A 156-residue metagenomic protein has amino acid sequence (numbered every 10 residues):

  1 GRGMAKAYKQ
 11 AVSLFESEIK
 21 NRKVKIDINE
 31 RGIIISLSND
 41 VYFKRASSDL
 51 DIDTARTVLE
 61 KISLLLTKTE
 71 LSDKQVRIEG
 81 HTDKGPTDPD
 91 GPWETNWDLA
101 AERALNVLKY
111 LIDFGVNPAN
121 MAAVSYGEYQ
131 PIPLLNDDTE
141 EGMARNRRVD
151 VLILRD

Functional and structural regions predicted by a protein language model:
G1-I34, S38-D40, K44-A46: Juxtamembrane linker/hinge segments adjacent to a transmembrane helix in small membrane proteins
N21-K23, D73-Q75, P118, N146: Short secondary-structure junction motifs
I26, K74, N136-D138: Residue-level detector of alpha-helical recognition elements and their boundaries
N29-E30, K74-Q75, G85: Short acidic/polar alpha-helix capping motifs at helix-coil junctions
Y42-I62, T67-T69, H81-D156: Periplasmic OmpA-like peptidoglycan-binding domain that tethers envelope proteins to the cell wall
